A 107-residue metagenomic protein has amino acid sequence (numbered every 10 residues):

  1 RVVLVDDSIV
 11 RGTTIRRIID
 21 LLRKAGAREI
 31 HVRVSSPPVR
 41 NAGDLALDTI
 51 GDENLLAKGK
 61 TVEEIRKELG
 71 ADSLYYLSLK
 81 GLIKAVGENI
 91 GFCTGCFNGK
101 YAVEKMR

Functional and structural regions predicted by a protein language model:
R1-R107: PRPP-associated nucleotide enzymes
